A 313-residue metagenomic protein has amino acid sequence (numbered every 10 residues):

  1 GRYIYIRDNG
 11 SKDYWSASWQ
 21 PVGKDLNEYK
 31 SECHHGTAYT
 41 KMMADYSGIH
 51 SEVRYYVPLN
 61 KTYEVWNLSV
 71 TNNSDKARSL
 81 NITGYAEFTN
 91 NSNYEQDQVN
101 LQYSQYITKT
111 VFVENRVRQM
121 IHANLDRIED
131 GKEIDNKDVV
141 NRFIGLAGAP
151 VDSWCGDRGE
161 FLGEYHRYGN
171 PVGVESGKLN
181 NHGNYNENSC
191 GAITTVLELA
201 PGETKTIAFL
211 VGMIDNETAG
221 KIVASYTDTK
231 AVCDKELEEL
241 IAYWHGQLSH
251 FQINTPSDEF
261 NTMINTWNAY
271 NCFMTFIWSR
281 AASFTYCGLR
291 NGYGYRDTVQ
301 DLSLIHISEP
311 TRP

Functional and structural regions predicted by a protein language model:
G1-T298, S308, R312: Anionic coordination/interaction segments
D301: RNA-binding accessory domains that recognize and position tRNA/RNA substrates
L304-I305: Cationic, amphipathic, low-complexity alpha-helical segments enriched in hydrophobics plus arginine/proline
